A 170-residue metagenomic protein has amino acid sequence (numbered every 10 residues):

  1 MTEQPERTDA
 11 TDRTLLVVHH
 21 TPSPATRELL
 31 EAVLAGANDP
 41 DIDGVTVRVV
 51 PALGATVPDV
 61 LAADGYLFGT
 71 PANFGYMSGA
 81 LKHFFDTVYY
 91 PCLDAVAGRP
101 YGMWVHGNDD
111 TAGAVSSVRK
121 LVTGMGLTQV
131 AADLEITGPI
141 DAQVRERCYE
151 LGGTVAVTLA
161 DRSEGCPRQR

Functional and structural regions predicted by a protein language model:
T2-E3, P40, T56, T128-R170: Glycine-rich phosphate/pyrophosphate-binding loop and the adjoining helix
E3-P40: N-terminal beta1-alpha1 ligand-phosphate binding loop
A10, A37-G44, L93-A95, G126: Short helix-capping segments at alpha-helix termini
T21-P24, F74, V105-D110, I136-D141: Short histidine/acidic/glycine/proline-rich micro-motifs that form metal- and phosphate-coordinating active-site loops
L29, A80, A114, V144-R147: Residues at alpha-helix caps and immediate loop-helix transition turns in enzyme cores, especially N- and C-cap
D43-G54: A short beta-strand-loop structural module common to alpha/beta enzyme folds
A52-Q129: Helix-loop-strand module that forms the ligand-binding subsite of alpha/beta enzymes
